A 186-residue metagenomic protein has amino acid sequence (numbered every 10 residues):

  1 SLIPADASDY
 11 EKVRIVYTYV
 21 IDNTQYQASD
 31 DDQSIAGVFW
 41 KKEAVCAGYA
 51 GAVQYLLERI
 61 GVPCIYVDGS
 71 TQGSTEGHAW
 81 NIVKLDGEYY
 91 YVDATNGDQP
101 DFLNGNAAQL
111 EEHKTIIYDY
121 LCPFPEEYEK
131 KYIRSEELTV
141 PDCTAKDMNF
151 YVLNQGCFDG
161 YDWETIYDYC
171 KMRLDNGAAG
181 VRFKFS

Functional and structural regions predicted by a protein language model:
S1-A7, C122-S186: N-terminal accessory/pre-domain segments preceding catalytic cores
S1-V38: Secondary-structure boundary elements
V13-Y17, A50, Q54, Y167: Extracytoplasmic/secreted envelope proteins and their assembly/folding machinery, especially bacterial periplasmic
T24-Y26, T115, Y132-I133: Short glycine-aromatic motifs
D30-A44, G48-Y55: Conserved active-site-adjacent core of cysteine acyl-enzyme catalytic domains
G48-P123: Hydrophobic/aromatic-rich core segments of domains that either
